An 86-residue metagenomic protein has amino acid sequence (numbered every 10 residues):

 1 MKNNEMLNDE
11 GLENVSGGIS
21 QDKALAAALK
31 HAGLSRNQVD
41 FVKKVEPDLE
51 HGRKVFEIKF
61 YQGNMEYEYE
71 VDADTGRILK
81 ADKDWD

Functional and structural regions predicted by a protein language model:
M1-G18: N-terminal secretory leader/proregion of peptide precursors and effectors
N4, K23, G33, D82-D86: Intrinsic low-complexity, intrinsically disordered segments enriched in polar/basic residues
L7-N8, K23, E66: Generic hydrophobic-segment detector
E10-G11, A26, V45, Y69: Exposed boundary/loop context
G18-P47: Short, non-transmembrane alpha-helical segments in secretory-pathway proteins
N37-D86: Exposed beta-strand-loop-beta-strand "reactive/processing" segments of non-cytosolic proteins
